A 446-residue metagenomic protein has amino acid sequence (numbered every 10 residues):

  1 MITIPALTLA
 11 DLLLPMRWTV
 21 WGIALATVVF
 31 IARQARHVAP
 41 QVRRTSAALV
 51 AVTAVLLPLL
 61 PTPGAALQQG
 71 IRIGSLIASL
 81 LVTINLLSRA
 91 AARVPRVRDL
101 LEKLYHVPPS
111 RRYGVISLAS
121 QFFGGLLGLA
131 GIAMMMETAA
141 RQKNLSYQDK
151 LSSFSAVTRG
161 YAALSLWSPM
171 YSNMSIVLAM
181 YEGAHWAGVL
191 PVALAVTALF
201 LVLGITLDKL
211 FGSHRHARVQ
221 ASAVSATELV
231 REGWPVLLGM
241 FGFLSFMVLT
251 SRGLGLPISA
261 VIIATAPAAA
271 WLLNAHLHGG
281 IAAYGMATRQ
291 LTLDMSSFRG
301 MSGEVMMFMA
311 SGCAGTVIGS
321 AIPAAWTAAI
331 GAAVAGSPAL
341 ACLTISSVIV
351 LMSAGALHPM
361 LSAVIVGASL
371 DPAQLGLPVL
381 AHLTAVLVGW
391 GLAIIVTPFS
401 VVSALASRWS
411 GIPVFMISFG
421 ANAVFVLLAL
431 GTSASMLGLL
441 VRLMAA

Functional and structural regions predicted by a protein language model:
I2, R17-P58, I77-I84, L237-G242 (+3 more regions): Hydrophobic mid-bilayer segments of alpha-helices in multi-pass membrane transport proteins, especially secondary
T62-V94, S117-Q121, M286-P323: Core transmembrane alpha-helical segments of multi-pass membrane transporters/permeases
L76, E102-V115, S146-S153, M301-E304 (+3 more regions): Membrane-interfacial loop-to-helix junctions in multi-pass transporters
L118-L127, A156-L166, G315-T316, I349-G355 (+2 more regions): Helix-loop-helix module between adjacent transmembrane segments
M134-Y147, I176-A184, A335-I395, L405-S410: Membrane-interfacial helix-loop connectors
N144-L237, A404-M436: Membrane-core helix-loop-helix motifs of multi-pass transport proteins
F243-S362: Transmembrane helical segments that form the transport core of multi-pass membrane transport proteins
A434-A446: Juxtamembrane boundary at the C-terminal end of a transmembrane helix
